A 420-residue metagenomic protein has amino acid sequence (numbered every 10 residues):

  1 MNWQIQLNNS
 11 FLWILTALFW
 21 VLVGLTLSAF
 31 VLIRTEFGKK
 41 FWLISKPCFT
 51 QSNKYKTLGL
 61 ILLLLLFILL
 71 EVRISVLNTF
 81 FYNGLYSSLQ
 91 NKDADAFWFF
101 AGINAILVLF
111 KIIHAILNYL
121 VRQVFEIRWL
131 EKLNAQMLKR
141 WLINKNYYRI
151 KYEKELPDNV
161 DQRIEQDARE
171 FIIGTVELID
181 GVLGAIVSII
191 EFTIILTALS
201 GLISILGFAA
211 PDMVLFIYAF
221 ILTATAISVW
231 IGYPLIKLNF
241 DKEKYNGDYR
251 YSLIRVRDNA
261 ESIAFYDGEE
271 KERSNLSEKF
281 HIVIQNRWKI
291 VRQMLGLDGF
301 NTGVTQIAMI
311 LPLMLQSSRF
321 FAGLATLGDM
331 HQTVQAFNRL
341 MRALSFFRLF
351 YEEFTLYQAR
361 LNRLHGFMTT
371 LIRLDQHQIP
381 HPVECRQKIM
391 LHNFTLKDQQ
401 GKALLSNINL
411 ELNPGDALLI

Functional and structural regions predicted by a protein language model:
M1-S75, N83-N104, N118-R122, Y148-I186 (+3 more regions): Membrane-integrated ABC transporters
R34-G38, I74-N83, S87-Q90, K111-R149 (+3 more regions): Juxtamembrane helix-loop junctions of ABC transporter transmembrane domains
T35-P47, G84, I127-I172, N246-N286 (+2 more regions): Extended non-transmembrane interhelical loops and adjacent amphipathic helices of multipass membrane proteins
L66, L70, N78-T79, I106 (+5 more regions): A hydrophobic transmembrane-helix motif
F125, I236, D241, Y245-Y249 (+4 more regions): Cytosolic ends of transmembrane helices, especially the final helix of ABC transmembrane type-1 domains
M368-C385, N393: Short, flexible cytosolic linker that couples an ABC transmembrane/permease module to its adjacent nucleotide-binding
P382-I420: ABC-type nucleotide-binding domain
